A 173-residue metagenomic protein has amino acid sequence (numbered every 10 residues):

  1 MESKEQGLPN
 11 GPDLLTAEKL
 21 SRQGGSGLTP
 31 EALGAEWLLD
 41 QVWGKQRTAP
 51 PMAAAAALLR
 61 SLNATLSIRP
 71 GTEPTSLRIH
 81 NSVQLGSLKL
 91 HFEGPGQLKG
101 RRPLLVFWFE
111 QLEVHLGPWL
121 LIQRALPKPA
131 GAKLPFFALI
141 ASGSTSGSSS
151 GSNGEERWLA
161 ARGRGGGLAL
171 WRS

Functional and structural regions predicted by a protein language model:
E2-S173: Soluble ligand-binding/transfer domains with enclosed cavities or grooves
